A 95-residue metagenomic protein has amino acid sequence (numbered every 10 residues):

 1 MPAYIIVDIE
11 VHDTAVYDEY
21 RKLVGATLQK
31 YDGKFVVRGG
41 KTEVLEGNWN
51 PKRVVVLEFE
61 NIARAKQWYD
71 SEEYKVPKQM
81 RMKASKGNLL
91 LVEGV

Functional and structural regions predicted by a protein language model:
M1-V95: Conserved, structured core segments of small domains
